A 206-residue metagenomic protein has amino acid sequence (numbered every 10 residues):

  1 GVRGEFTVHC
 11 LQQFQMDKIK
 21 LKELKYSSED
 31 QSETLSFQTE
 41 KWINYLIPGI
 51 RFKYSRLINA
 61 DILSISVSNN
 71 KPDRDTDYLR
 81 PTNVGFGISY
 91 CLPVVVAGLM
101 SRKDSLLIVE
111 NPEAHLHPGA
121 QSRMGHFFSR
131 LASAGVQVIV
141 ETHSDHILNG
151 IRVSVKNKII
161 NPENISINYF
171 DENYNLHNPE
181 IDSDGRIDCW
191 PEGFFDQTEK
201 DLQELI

Functional and structural regions predicted by a protein language model:
G1-C91, A97, R102, H177 (+1 more regions): Phosphate-coordinating catalytic segments in nucleotide- and nucleic-acid-processing enzymes
P81, A114-H115: Alpha-helical transmembrane segments with an aromatic anchor "belt"
T82-G85, Q121, H126: Active-site Asp-x-Gly
C91-V96, H146-G150: Short amphipathic alpha-helical face segments that pack within enzyme cores and frequently flank/anchor catalytic
S105-L106: The start of beta-strands in P-loop NTPase/AAA+ ATPase cores
V109-P112: Walker B catalytic motif
R123-I206: C-terminal lobe/lid and adjacent interdomain/linker elements of RecA-like ASCE P-loop ATPase modules
